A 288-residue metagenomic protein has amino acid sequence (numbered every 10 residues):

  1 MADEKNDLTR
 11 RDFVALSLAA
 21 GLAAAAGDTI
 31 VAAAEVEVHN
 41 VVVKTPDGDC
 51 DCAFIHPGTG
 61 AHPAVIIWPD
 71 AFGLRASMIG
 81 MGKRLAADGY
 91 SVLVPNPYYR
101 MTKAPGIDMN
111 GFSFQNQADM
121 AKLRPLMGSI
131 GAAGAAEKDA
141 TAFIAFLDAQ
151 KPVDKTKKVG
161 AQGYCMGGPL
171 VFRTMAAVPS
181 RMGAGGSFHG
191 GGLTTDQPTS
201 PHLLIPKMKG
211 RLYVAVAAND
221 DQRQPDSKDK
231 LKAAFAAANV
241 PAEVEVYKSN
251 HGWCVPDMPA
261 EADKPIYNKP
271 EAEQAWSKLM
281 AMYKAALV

Functional and structural regions predicted by a protein language model:
A2-V288: N-terminal cap/leader regions of alpha/beta-hydrolase-fold enzymes, predominantly small-molecule hydrolases
